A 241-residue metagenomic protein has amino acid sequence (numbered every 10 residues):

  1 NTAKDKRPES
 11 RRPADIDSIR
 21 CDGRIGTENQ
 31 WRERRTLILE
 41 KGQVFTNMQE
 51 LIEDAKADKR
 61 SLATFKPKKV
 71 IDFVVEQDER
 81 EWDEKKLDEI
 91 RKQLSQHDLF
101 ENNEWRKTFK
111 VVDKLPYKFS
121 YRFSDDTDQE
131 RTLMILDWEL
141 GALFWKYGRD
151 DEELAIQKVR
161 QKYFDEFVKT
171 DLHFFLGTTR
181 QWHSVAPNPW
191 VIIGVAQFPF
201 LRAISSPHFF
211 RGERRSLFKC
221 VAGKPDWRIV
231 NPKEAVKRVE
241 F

Functional and structural regions predicted by a protein language model:
N1-A3: N-terminal ordered "arm"
K6-R7, H183: Eukaryotic short linear interaction motifs
P8-E9, K169: A general secondary-structure signal for short beta-strands and their flanking turns/coil in non-transmembrane regions
E9-R24: Short, compositionally biased
R20-F241: Nucleic-acid-binding small beta-barrel platforms of the OB/S1 family and closely associated recruitment extensions
